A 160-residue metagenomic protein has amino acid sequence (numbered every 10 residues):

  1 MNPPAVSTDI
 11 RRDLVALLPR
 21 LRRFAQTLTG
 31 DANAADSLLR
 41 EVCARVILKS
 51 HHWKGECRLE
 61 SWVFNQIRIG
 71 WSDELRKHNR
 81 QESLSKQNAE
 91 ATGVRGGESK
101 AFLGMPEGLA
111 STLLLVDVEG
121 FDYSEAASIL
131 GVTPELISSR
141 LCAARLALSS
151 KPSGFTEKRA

Functional and structural regions predicted by a protein language model:
M1-R23, N33-D36, I47, L59 (+1 more regions): A short, charge-rich alpha-helical start-of-domain segment used by transcription regulators
N2-P4, G30, R40-L59, K77-N79: Sigma70-family region 2
R12, G97-P106: Short amphipathic alpha-helical boundary/capping segments
L21, A25, A35-V46, V63 (+3 more regions): Short, small-hydrophobic-rich alpha-helical interface motif
L48, H52-K54, N65-K86: Arg/Lys-rich amphipathic alpha helix in sigma70-family domain 2
M105-I129: Short amphipathic alpha helix immediately N-terminal
L130-A160: DNA-recognition helix of helix-turn-helix
